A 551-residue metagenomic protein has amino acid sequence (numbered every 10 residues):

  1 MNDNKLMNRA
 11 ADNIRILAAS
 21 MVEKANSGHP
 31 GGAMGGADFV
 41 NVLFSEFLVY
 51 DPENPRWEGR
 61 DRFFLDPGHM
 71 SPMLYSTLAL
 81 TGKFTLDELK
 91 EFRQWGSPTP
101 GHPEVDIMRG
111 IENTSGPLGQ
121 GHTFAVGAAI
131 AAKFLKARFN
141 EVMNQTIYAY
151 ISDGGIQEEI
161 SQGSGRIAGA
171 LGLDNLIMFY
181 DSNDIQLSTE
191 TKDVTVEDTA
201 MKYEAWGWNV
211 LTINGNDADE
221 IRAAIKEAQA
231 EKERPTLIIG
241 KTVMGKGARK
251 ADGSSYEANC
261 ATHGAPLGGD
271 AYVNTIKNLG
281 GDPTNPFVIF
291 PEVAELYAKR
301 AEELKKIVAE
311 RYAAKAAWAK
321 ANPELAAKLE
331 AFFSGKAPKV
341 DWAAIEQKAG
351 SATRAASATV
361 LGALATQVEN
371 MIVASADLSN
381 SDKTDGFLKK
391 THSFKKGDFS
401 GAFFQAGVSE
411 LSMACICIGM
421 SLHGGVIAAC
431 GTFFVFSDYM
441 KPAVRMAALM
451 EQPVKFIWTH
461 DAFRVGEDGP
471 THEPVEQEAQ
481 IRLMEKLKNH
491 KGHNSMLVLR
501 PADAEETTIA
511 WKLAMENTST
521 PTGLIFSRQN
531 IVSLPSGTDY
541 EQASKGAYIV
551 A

Functional and structural regions predicted by a protein language model:
M1-T146, A294-E295, K299-A547: Thiamine diphosphate
P52-E53, I107-M108, N113-A298, Q477 (+1 more regions): Glycine-rich ThDP/TPP pyrophosphate-binding loop and its adjacent helix/strand module within ThDP-dependent enzymes
